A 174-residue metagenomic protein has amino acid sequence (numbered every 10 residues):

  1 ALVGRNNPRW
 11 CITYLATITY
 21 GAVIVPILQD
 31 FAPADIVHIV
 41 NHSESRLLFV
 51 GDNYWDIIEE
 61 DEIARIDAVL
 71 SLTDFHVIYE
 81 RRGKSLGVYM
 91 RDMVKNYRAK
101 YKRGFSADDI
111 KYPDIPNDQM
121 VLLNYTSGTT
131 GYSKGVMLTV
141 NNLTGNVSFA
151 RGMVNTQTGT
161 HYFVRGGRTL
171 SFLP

Functional and structural regions predicted by a protein language model:
A1-F31, F172: Conserved AMP-binding/adenylate-forming
L2, N142, V154-P174: Conserved AMP-binding loop of ANL adenylate-forming enzymes
T17, L48, M120, T126-T129 (+2 more regions): Conserved S/T- and glycine-rich ATP-binding loop of Class I adenylate-forming
T19-N96: Structural core segment of the AMP-binding/adenylate-forming
A34, R46, D118, V140-N141: Structural detector for helix-capping/boundary residues
F49, D114, M137: Short aromatic/basic micro-patch
R91-Y125, Y132, Q157-T169: Conserved pre-ATP/AMP-binding loop-to-beta segment of ANL
N117, V136-H161: Conserved structural elements of the adenylate-forming
